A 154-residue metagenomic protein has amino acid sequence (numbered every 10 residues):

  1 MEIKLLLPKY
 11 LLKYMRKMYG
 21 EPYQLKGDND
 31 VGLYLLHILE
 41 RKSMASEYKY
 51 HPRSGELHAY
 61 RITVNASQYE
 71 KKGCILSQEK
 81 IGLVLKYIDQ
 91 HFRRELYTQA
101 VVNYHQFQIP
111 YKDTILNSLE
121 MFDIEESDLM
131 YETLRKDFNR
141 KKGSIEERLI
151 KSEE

Functional and structural regions predicted by a protein language model:
M1-K80: Long, low-complexity interaction regions most often at the N-terminus
L85-I109: Positively charged, polyanion-binding regions of nucleic-acid-associated proteins
N103-F122: Short, charged amphipathic recognition helices of the HTH superfamily and cognate SANT/SANTA-like modules
T114, T133-K136, S152-E153: Residue-level signal for alpha-helical context at structural boundaries
S127-I145: Major-groove recognition helix of helix-turn-helix-like DNA-binding domains
I145-E154: Short Lys/Arg-enriched helix C-cap and helix-to-coil transition segments that create basic nucleic-acid-contact patches
